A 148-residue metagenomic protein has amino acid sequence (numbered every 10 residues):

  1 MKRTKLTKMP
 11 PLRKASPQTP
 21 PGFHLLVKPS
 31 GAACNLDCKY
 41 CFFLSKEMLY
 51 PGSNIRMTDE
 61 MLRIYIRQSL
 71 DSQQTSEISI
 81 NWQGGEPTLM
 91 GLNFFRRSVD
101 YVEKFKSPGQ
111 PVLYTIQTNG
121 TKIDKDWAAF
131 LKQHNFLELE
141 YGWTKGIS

Functional and structural regions predicted by a protein language model:
M1-H24, L36-Y40, Q68: Flexible, acidic/Gly-rich N-terminal and inter-domain linker regions that tether and position cofactor-handling modules
L12-A15, M57-Y65: Short, motif-level signal for alpha-helix interfacial/capping segments enriched in acidic residues and aromatics/proline
T19-E60: Canonical Radical SAM [4Fe-4S] cluster-binding loop centered on the CxxxCxxC motif and its immediate flanking residues
L25-K28, L62-S72: Short, charged low-complexity linear motifs
P29, G84-G85, T118: Short glycine-centered, acidic/aromatic-flanked micro-motifs in structured strand/loop junctions that mark active-site
C34, C38, W82, I116: Conserved, mostly hydrophobic/aromatic
K46-M61, G85-F94, K122, S148: Conserved non-cysteine loop/helix-boundary elements of the Radical SAM core domain that shape
I66-R67, D71-N81, M90-S148: Radical SAM/AdoMet-radical enzyme domain recognition
